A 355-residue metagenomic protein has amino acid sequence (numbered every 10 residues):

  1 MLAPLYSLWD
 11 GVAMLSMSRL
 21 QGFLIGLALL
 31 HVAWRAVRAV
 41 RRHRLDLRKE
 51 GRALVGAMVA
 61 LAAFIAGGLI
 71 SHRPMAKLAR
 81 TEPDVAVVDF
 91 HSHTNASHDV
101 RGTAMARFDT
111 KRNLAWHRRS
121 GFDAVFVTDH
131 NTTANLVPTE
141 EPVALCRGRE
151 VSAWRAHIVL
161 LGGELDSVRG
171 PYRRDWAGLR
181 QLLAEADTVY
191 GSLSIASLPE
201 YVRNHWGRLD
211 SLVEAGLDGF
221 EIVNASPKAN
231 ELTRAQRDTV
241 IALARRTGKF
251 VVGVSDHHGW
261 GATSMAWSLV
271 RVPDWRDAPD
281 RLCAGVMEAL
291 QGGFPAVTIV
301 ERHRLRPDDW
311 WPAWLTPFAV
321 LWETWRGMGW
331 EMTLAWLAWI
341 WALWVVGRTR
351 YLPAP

Functional and structural regions predicted by a protein language model:
M1-R80, T247-F250, H257-P355: C-terminal functional module detector
Y6-R19, F23-A28, V32, G67-S197 (+7 more regions): A metal-dependent hydrolase metal-coordination microenvironment
